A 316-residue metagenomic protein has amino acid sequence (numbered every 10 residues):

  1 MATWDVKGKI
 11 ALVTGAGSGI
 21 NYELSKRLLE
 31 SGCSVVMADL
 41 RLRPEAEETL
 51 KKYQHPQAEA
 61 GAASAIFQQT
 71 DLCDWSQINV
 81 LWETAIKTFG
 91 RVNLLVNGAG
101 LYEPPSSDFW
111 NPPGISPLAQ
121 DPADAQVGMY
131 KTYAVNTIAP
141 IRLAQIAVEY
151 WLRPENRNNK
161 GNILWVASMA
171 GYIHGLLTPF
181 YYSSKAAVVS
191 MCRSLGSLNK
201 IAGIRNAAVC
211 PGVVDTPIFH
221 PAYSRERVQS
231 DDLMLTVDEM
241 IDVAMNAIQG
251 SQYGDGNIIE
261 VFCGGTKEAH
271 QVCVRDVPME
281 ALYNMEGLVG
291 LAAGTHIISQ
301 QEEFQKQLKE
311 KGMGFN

Functional and structural regions predicted by a protein language model:
A2-V36: Canonical Rossmann dinucleotide-binding motif of NAD(H)/NADP(H)-dependent dehydrogenases/reductases, specifically
S31, Y150-W151, I173, Y182 (+2 more regions): Active-site-adjacent segment of SDR/Rossmann-fold oxidoreductases
S31-E48: Conserved glycine-rich Rossmann-like NAD(P)H-binding loop of the short-chain dehydrogenase/reductase
L101-Y130, R153-N158, L177-F180: Conserved mid-core segment of classical short-chain dehydrogenase/reductases
A144, S184-K185: Active-site helix of classical SDR
S168: Residue(s) in the substrate-gating loop at a strand-loop-helix junction that position the organic substrate next
A208, R225-F315: C-terminal helical subdomain
